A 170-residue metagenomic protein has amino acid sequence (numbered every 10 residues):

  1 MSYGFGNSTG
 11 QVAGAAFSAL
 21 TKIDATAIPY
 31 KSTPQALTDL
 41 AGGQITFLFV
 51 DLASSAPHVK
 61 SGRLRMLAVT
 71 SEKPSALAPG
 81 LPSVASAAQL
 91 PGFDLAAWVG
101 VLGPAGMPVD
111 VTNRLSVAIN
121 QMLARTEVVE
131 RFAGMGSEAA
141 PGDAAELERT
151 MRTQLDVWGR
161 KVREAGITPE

Functional and structural regions predicted by a protein language model:
M1-E170: Conserved, function-defining micro-sites of small-solute handling proteins
